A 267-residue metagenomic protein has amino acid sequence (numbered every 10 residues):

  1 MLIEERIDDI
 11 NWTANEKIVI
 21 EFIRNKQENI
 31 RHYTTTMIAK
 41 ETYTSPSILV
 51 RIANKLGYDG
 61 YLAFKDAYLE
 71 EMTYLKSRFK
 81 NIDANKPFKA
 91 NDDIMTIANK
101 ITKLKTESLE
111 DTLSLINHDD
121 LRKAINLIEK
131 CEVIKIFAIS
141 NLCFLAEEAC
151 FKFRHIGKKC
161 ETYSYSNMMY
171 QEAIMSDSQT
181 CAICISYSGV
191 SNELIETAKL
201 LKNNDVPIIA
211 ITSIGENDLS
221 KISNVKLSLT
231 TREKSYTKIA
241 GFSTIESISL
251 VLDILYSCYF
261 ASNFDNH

Functional and structural regions predicted by a protein language model:
M1-W12, F264-H267: Short, Lys/Arg-enriched, disordered terminal segments
L2-I3, W12-K17, E28-H32, K40-Y43 (+1 more regions): HTH-adjacent hinge/linker in prokaryotic transcriptional regulators
I18-R24: Pre-recognition alpha-helix immediately N-terminal to the DNA-recognition helix within helix-turn-helix or winged-helix
F22, A124-L127, E172: CheY-like receiver
D119-C131: Glycine-rich phosphate/diphosphate-binding loops that line cofactor/substrate pockets in enzymes
E129-L250, I254-F264: Glycine-rich phosphate-binding loops that contact phosphosugars or nucleotide phosphates
